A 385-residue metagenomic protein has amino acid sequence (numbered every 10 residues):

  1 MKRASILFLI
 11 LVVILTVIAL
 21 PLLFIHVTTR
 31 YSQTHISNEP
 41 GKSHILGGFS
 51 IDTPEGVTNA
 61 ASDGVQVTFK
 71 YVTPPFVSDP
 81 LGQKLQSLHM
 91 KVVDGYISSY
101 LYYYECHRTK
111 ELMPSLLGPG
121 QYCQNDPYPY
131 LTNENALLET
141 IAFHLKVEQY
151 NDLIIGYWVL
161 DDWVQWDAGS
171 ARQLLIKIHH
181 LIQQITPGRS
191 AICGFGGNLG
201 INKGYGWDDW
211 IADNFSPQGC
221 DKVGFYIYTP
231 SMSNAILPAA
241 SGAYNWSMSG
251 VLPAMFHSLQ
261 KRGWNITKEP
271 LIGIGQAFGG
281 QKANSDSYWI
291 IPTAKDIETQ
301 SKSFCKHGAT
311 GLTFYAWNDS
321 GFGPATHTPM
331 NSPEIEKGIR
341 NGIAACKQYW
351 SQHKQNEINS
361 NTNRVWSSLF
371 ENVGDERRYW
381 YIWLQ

Functional and structural regions predicted by a protein language model:
M1-T16: N-terminal Sec-pathway targeting helices
S5, L20, A61-S62: Intrinsic disorder/low-complexity segments
L7, A19, A345-K347: Compositionally biased non-globular segments, especially hydrophobic aliphatic-rich helices of signal peptides
I18-Q33: Membrane-interface motif at the C-terminal end of an N-terminal transmembrane signal
Y31-Q385: Glycan-processing catalytic domains of CAZymes
